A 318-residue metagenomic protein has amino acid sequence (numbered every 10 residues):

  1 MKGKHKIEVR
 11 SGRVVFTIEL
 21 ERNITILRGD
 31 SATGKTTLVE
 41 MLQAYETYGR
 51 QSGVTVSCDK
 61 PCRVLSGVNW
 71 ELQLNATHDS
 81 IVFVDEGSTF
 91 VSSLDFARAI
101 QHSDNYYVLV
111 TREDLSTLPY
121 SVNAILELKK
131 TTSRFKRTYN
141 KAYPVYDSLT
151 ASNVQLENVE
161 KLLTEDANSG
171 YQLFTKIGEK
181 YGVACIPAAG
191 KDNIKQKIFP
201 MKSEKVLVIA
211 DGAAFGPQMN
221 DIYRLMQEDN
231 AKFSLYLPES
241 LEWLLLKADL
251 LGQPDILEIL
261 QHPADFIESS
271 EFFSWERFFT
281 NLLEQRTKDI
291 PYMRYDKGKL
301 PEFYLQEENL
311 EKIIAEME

Functional and structural regions predicted by a protein language model:
M1-F16, K136-N140: N-terminal pre-Walker A segment at the start of P-loop NTPase domains
L27-G29: Hydrophobic anchor at the beta1->P-loop junction of P-loop NTPases
T33-K35: Conserved glycine(s) of the Walker
L38-E40: Post-Walker A alpha-helix
A44-T55: Post-Walker A helix-loop "phosphate-sensing" segment adjacent to the P-loop in P-loop NTPases
G67-L94: Conserved P-loop NTPase "ATPase switch" module shared by AAA+ and STAND
F83-V84, D104-D114: Structural recognition of the conserved hydrophobic beta-strand(s) that form the central parallel beta-sheet of P-loop
S88-T89, N123, E127-E318: Acidic, divalent-metal-binding catalytic cores of TOPRIM and closely related two-metal-ion phosphodiester/pyrophosphate
